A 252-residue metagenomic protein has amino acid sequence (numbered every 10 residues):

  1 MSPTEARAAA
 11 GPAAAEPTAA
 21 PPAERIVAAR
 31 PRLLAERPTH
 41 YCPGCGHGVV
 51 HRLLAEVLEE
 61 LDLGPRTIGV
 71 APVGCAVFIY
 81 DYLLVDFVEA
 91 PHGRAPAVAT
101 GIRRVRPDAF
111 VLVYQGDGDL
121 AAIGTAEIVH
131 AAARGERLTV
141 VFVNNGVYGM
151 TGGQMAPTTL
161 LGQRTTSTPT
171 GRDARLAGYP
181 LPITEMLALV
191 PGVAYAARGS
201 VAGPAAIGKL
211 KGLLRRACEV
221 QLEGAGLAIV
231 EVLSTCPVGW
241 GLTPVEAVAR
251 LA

Functional and structural regions predicted by a protein language model:
S2-L112: Thiamine diphosphate
C42-P43, D86-F87, Q115-D117, R172 (+1 more regions): A generic structural signal for short
L53, V57, P72-V73, Q115 (+4 more regions): Generic hydrophobic/packing signal
V73-G149, G212-R216: Thiamine diphosphate
A122-T139, V143, V147-A252: Glycine-rich ThDP/TPP pyrophosphate-binding loop and its adjacent helix/strand module within ThDP-dependent enzymes
